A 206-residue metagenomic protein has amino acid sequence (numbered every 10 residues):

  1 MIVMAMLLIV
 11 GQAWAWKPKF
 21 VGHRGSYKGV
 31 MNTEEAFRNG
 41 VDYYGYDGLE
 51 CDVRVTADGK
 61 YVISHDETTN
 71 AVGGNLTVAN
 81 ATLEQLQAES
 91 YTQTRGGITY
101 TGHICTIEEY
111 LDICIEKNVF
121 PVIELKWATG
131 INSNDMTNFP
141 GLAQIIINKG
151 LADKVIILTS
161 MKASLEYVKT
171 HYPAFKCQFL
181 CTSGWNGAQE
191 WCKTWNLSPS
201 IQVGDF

Functional and structural regions predicted by a protein language model:
M1-I9: Bacterial N-terminal signal peptides
G11-F206: Phosphate-group recognition and catalysis centered on beta-loop-alpha active-site segments
